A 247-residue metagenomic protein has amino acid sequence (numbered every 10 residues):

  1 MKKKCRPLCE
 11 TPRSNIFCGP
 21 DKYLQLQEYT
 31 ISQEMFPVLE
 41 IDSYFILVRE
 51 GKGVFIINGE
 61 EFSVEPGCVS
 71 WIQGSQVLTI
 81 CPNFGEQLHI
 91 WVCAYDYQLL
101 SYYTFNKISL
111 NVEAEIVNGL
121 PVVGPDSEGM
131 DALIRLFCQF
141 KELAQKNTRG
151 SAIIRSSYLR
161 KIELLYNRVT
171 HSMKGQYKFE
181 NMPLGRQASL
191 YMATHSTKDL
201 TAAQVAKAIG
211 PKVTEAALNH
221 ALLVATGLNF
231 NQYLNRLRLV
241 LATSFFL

Functional and structural regions predicted by a protein language model:
K2-L26, V77-K146, E163-H171: A hydrophobic/aromatic-rich effector-binding and dimerization subdomain of bacterial HTH-type transcriptional regulators
Y23-E40: Conserved short histidine dyad/triad with adjacent acidic residue
V38-F55: Short, conserved beta-strand element in jelly-roll/cupin
G59-G74: Short acidic-glycine-tyrosine-enriched beta hairpin
G129-A132, E180-A188, T214, T226 (+1 more regions): N-terminal positioning helix adjacent to the helix-turn-helix/winged-helix DNA-binding module
A144-K161, F179-M182: All-alpha amphipathic helical-bundle segments outside canonical DNA-binding/catalytic cores that form hydrophobic
A193-H195, D199, A203-L241, L247: Basic/polar phosphate-binding segments, predominantly the helix-turn-helix DNA-binding elements of transcriptional
